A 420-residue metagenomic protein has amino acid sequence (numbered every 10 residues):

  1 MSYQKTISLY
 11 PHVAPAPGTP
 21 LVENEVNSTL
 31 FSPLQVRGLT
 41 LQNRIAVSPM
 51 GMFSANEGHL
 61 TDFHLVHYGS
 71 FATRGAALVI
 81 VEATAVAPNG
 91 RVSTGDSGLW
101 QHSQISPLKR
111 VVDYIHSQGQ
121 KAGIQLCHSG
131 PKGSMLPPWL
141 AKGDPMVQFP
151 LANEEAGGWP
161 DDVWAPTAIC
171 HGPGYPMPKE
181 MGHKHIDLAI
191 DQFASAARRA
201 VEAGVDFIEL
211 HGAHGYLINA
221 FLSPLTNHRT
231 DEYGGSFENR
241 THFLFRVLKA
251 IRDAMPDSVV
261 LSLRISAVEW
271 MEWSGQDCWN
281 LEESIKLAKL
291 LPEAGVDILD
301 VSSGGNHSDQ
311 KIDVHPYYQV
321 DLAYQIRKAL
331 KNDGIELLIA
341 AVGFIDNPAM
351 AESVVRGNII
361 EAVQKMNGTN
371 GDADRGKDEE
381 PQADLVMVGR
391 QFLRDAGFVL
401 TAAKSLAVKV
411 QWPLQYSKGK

Functional and structural regions predicted by a protein language model:
M1-K420: Flavin-dependent oxidoreductase catalytic cores
